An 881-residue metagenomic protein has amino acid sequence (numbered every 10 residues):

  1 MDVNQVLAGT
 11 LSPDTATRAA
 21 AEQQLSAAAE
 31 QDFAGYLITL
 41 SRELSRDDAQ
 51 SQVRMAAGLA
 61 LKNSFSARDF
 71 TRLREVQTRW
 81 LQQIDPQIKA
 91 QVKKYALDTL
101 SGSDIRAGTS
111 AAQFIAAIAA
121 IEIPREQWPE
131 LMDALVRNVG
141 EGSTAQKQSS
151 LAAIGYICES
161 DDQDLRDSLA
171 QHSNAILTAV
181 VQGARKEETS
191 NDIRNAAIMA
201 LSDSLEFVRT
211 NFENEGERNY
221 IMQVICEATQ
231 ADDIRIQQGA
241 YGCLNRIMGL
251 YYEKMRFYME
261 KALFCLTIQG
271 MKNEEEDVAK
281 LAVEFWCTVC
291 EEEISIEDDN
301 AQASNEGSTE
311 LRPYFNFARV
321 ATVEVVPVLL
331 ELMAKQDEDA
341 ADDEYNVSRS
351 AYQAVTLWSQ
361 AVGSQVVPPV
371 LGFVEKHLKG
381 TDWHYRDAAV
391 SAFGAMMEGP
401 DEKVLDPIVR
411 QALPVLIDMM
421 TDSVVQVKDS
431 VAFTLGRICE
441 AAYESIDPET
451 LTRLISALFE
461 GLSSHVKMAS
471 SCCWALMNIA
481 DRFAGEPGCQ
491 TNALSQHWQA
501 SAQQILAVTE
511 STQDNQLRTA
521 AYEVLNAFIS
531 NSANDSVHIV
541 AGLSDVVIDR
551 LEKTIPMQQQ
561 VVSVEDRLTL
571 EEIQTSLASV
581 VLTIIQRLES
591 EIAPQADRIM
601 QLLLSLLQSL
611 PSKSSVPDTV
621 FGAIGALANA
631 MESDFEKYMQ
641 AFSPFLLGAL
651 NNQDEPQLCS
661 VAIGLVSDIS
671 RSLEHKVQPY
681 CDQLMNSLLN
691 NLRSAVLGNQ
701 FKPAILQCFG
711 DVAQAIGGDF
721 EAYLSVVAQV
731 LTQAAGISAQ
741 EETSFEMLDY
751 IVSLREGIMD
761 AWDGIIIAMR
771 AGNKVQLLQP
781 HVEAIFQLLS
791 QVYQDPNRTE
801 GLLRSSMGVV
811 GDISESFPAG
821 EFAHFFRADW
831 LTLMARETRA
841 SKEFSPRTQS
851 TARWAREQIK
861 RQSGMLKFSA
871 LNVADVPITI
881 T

Functional and structural regions predicted by a protein language model:
M1-T881: Karyopherin-beta/Importin-beta family HEAT-repeat alpha-solenoid scaffold
